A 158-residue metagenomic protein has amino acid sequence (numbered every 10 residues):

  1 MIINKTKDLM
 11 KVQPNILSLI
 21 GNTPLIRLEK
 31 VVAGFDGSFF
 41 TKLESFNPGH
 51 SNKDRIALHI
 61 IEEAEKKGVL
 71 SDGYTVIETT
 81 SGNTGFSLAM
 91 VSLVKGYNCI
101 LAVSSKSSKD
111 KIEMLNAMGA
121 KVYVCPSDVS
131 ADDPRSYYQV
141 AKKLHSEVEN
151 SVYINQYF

Functional and structural regions predicted by a protein language model:
M1-F158: PLP-dependent amino-acid enzyme catalytic core
